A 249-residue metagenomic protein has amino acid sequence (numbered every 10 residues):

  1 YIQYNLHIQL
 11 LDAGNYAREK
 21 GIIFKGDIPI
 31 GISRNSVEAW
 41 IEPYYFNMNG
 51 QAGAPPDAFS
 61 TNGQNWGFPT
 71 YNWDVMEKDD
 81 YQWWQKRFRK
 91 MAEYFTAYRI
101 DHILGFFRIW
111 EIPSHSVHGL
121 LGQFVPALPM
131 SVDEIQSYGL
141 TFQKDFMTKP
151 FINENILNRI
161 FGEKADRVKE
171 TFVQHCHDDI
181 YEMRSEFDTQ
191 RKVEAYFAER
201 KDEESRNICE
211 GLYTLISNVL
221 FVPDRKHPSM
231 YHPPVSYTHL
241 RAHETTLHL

Functional and structural regions predicted by a protein language model:
Y1-R241: Catalytic cores of glycan-processing enzymes that make or break glycosidic bonds
H239-L249: Residue-level detector of conserved catalytic or cofactor/ligand-binding positions in enzyme active sites
